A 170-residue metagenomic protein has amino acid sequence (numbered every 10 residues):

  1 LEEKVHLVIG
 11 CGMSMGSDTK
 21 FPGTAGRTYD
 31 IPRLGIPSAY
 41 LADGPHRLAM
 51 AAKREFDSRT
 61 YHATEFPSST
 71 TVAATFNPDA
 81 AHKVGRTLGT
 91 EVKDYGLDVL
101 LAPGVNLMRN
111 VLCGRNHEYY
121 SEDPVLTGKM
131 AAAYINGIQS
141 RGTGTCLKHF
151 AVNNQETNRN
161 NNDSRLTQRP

Functional and structural regions predicted by a protein language model:
L1-P170: Glycoside hydrolase catalytic-domain context in secreted enzymes
